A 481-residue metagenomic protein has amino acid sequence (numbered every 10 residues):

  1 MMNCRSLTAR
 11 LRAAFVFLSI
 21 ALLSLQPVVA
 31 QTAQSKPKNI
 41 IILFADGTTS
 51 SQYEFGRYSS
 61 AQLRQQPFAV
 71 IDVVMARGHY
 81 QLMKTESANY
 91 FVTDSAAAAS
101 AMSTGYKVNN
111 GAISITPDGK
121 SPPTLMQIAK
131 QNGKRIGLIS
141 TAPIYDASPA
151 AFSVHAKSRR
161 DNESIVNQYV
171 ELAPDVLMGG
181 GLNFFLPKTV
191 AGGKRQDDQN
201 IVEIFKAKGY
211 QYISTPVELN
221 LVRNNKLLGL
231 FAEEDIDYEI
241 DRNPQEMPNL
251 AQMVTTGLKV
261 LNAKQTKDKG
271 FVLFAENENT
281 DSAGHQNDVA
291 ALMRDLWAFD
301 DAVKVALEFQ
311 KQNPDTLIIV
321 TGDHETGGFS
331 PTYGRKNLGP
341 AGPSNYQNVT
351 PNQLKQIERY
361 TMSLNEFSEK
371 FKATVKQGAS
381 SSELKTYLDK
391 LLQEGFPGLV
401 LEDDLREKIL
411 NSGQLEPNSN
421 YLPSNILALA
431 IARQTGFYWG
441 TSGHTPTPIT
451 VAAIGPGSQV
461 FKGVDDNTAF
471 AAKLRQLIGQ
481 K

Functional and structural regions predicted by a protein language model:
M2-F15: Bacterial N-terminal signal peptides that target proteins for export
A13-S24: Bacterial N-terminal signal peptides
Q26-A30: Sec/Tat signal peptide C-region and signal peptidase I cleavage site
Q31-K36: Cleaved targeting-peptide boundary
K38-N39, T48-E54, Y58-S100, D146-K481: A post-motif C-terminal structural segment
Y90, D94-P117: A glycine- and small-residue-enriched flexible loop/hinge segment at structural boundaries
K107-N167, A173: Extracytoplasmic mature domains of secreted/periplasmic and thylakoid-lumen proteins
